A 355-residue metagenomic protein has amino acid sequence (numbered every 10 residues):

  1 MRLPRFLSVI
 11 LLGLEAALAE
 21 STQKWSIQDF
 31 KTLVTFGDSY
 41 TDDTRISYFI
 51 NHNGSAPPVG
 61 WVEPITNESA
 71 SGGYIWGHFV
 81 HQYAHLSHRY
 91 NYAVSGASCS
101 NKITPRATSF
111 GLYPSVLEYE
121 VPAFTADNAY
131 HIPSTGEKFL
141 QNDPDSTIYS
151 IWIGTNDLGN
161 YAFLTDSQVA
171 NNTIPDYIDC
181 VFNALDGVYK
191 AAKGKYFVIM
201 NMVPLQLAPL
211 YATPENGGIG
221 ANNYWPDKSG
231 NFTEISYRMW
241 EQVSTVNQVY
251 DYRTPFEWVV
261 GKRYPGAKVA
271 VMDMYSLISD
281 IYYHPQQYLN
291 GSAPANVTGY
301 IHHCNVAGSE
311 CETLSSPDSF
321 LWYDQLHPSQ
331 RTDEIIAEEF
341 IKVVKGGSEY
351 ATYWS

Functional and structural regions predicted by a protein language model:
M1-I27: Fungal secretory targeting signals
L18-H85: Signal-peptide-cleavage-adjacent N-terminal segments of secreted and extracellular proteins
S26-D29, Q82-L86, F139-D145, Y149-I151 (+3 more regions): Extracellular/periplasmic catalytic domains that process cell-envelope and extracellular macromolecules
T32-F36, Y40-T44, H88-A93, T147-W152 (+5 more regions): Structural recognition of the beta-strand scaffold that forms the well-ordered cores of secreted hydrolase catalytic
Y48-I65, N160-I174, T213-Y237: A solvent-exposed, charged loop/short amphipathic helix patch at secondary-structure junctions
G60-D176: Conserved SGNH/GDSL esterase-like catalytic core that processes O-acyl groups on lipids and polysaccharides
F79-S87, A184-V198, E234-I235, E241-V271: A structural motif corresponding to the C-terminal end of an alpha-helix and its immediate exit/capping segment
P204-Y237, K262-H327: Mobile gating loops/cap/lid regions near enzyme active sites that modulate substrate access
